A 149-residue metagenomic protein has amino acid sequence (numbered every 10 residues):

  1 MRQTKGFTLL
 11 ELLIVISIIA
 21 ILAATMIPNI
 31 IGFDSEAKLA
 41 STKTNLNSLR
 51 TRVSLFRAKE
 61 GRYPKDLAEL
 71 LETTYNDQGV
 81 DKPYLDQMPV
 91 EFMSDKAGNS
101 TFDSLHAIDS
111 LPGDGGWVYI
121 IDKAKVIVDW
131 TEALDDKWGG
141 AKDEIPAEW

Functional and structural regions predicted by a protein language model:
M1-Q3, E36, S41-K43, I121-K123 (+1 more regions): Generic N-terminal leader/processing signal
R2-I30: N-terminal single-pass transmembrane signal-anchor helix
R2-K5, N47, F56, G79: Intrinsically disordered, low-complexity Ser/Thr/Pro-rich tracts
L10-L13, Y63, V126: Alpha-helical hydrophobic packing sites
A24, P28, F33-Y75: Conserved hydrophobic/amphipathic alpha-helical signal-anchor segments
S54-K123: Extracellular/periplasmic head regions of type IV pilus-like filament subunits
S104-W149: Short, surface-exposed interaction loops/tails
